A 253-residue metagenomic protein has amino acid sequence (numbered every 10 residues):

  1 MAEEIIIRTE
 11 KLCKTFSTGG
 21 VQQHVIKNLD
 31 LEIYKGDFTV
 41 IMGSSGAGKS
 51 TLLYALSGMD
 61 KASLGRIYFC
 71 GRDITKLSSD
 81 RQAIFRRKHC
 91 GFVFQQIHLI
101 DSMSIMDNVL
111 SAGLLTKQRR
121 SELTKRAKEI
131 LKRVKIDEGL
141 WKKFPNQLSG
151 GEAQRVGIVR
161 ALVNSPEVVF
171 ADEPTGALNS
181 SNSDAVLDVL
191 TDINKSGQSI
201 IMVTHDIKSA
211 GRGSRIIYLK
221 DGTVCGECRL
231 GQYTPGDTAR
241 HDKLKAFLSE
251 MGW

Functional and structural regions predicted by a protein language model:
G65-D73: Conserved ABC transporter NBD signature motif
R72-D73, L110, S121-G139: Conserved ABC ATPase "signature" region
M103-A112: Short coil-to-helix segment of the ABC ATPase nucleotide-binding domain corresponding to the Q-loop/switch region
F144-L148, E152: Conserved ABC ATPase signature
S165: Conserved catalytic motifs of ABC-family nucleotide-binding domains
V169-D172: Catalytic Walker B motif of ABC-type/P-loop ATPase nucleotide-binding domains
T223-L248: Conserved beta-strand-loop-alpha-helix hinge in the C-terminal portion of ABC ATPase nucleotide-binding domains
